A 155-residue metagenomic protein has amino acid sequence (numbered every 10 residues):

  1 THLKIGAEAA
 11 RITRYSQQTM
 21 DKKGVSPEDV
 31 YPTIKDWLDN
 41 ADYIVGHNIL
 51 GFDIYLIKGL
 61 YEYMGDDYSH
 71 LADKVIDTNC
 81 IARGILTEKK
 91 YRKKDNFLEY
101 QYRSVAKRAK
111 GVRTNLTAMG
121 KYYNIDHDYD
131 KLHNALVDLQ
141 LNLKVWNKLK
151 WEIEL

Functional and structural regions predicted by a protein language model:
T1-L71, K107-Y123, H133: Conserved non-catalytic scaffold segment of RNase H-like nuclease domains
T13, T78, N142: Ser/Thr-centric signal marking residues that sit in or immediately flank functional binding/regulatory motifs
D53, D77, D138: Acidic active-site catalytic centers that drive phospho-/nucleotidyl reactions and related ester hydrolyses
L60-Y61, K90, W151: Residues in and immediately flanking transmembrane alpha helices
V75-R108: Short alpha-helix plus adjacent loop in nuclease-associated cores
F97-K110, G120-N124, L136-L155: Acidic two-metal-ion nuclease catalytic site recognized across multiple nuclease folds, prominently DnaQ/RNase D-T
